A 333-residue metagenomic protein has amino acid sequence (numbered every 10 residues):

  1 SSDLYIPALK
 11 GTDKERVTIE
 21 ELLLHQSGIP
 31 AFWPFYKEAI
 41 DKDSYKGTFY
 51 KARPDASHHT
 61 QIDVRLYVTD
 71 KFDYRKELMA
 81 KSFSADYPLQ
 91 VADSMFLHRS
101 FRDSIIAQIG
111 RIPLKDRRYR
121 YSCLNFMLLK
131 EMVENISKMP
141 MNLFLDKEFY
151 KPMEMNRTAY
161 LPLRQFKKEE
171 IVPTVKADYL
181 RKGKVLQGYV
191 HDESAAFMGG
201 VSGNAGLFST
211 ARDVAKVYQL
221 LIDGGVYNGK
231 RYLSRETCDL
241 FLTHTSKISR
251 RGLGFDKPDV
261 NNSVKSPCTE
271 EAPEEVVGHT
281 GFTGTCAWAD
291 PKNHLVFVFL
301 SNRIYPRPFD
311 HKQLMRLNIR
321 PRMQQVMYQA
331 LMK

Functional and structural regions predicted by a protein language model:
A8-L9: Aromatic- and kink-enriched transmembrane "portal" helix at the membrane-lumen/periplasm boundary that abuts
T12-E274: Short, surface-exposed loop or secondary-structure junction motifs that flank catalytic or metal-binding residues
G225, H279-K333: Structured C-terminal helix/loop/strand segments within mature extracytoplasmic catalytic/sensor domains
